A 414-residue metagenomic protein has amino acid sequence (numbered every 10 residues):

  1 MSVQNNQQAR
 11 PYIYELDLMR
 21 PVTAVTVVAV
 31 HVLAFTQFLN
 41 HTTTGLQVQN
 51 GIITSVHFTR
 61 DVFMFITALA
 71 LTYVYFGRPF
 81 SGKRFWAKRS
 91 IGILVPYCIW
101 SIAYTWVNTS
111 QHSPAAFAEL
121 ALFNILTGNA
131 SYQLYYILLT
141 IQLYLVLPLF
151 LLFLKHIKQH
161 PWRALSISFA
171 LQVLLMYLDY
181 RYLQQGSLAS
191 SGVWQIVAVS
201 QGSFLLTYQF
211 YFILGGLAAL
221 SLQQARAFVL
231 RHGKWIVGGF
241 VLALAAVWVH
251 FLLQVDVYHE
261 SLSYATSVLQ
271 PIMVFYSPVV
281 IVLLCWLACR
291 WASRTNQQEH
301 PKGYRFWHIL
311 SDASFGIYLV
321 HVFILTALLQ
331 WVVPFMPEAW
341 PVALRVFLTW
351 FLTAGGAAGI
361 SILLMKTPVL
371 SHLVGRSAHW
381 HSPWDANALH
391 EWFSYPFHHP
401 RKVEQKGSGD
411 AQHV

Functional and structural regions predicted by a protein language model:
A9-I13, G77-A87, L152-W162, S221-K234 (+1 more regions): Membrane-interface helix-boundary motifs at transmembrane edges
Y14-Y75, I93-S101, L206-T207: Functionally critical transmembrane alpha-helices in membrane proteins and complexes, commonly lining
V25-F38, I102-S110, L175-R181, W248-L252: Alpha-helical transmembrane segments of multi-pass membrane proteins
N50-R60, T127-L139, L183-Y211, W248-I281: Interfacial loop-to-helix transition and helix-capping segments at the boundaries of transmembrane helices
I53-R60, Y75-W106, P114, A118-Y132 (+3 more regions): Transmembrane alpha-helical segments and their boundary/interface "anchor" motifs in multi-pass integral membrane
N108-H112, A116-Q184, V199-I213: Hydrophobic alpha-helical segments with transmembrane-like composition
A245-W248, V255-P368: Alpha-helical transmembrane segments of multi-pass integral membrane proteins
T367-Q405: Membrane-proximal cytoplasmic C-terminal regulatory module of class A 7TM GPCRs
